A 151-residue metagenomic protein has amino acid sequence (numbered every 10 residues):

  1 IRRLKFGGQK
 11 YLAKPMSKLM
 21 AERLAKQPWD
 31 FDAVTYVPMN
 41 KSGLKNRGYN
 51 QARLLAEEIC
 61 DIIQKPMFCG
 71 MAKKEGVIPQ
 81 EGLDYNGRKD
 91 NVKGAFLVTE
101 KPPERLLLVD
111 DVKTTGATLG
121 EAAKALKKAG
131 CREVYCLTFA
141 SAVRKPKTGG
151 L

Functional and structural regions predicted by a protein language model:
I1-E58, E81: Extended interfacial segments that mediate partner engagement and assembly in macromolecular machines
K5-G8, I63, D84, E100: Short coil/turn residues that cap or connect secondary-structure elements
A13-K14, R47-G48, K65, K101 (+1 more regions): A generic "cationic amphipathic patch" detector
A13-M16, Q27, E58-I62, V92-L97 (+1 more regions): Glycine-rich loops and low-complexity Gly/Arg-rich segments that provide flexible linkers or classic glycine-based
R23, E58-I62, E121, A125 (+1 more regions): Alpha-helical structural signal in soluble globular domains
A25-F31, Q64, V98-R105: Short, glycine- and charge-enriched coil/turn segments that flank and shape catalytic ligand pockets
F31-V34, I63-A72: A short coil-to-beta-strand element that immediately follows conserved catalytic motifs
F68-L151: PRPP/pyrophosphate-binding module of the type I phosphoribosyltransferase fold
